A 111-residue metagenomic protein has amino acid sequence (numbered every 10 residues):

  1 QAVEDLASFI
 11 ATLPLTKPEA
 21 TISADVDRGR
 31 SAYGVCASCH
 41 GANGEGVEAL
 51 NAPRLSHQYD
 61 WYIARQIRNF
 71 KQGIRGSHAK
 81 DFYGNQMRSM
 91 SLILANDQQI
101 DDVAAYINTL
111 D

Functional and structural regions predicted by a protein language model:
Q1-V3, E19-A24, E48-R54, K71-D101 (+1 more regions): Axial heme c-ligation environment in periplasmic c-type cytochrome domains
E4-S31: Intrinsic disorder/low-complexity detector
L6-I10, I67, V103, I107: Hydrophobic "lid"/C-terminal helical patch of Rossmann-like NAD(P)-dependent dehydrogenase/epimerase domains
T21-E45, Y59: Sequence/structural segment immediately N-terminal to covalent heme-attachment motifs in c-type and related
H57-Y59, Q66: Extracellular/lumenal glycan-associated surfaces
